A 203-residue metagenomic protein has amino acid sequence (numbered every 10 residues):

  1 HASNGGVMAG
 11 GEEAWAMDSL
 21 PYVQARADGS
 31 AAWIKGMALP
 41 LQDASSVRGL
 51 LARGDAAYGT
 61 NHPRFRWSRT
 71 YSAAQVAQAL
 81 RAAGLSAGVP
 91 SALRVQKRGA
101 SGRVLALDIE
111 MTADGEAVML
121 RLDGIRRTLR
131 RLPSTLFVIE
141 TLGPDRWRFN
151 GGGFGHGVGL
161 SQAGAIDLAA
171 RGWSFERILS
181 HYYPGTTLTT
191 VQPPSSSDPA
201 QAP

Functional and structural regions predicted by a protein language model:
H1-P203: Conserved, single-site charged/polar hotspot
